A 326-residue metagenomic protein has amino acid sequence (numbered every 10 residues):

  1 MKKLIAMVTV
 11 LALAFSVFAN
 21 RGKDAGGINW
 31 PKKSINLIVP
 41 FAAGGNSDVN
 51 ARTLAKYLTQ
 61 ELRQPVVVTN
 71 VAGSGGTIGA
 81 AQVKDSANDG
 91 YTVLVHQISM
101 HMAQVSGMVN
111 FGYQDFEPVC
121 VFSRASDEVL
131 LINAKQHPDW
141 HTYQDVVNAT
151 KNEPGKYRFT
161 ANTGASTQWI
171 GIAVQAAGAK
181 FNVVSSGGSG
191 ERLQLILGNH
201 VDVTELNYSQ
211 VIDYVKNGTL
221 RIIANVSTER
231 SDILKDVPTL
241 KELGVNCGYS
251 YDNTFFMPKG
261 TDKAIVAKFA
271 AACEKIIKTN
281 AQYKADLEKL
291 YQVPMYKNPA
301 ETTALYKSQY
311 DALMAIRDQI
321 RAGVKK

Functional and structural regions predicted by a protein language model:
M1-L4: Positively charged n-region of N-terminal signal peptides that target proteins for export
R21-E117, S166, G178-V203, D286 (+2 more regions): N-terminal (or domain-start) structured segment
K32-S34, A176, F181, K263-K326: An extracytoplasmic/periplasmic, membrane-proximal ligand-sensing/linker region
A80, Q144-V147, L193, I212: Short hydrophobic/charged patches on amphipathic alpha-helices used for structural packing and interfaces
D85-G90, S106-E191, D252-D286: Hinge/capping helix and adjacent helix->loop/strand transition within the periplasmic-binding protein
S126, V211-N280, A285, S308-D311 (+1 more regions): C-terminal lobe and pocket-closing loops of periplasmic/extracytoplasmic Venus-flytrap solute-binding proteins
G155-V237: Ligand-binding pocket segment of bilobal, Venus flytrap-like solute-binding proteins
